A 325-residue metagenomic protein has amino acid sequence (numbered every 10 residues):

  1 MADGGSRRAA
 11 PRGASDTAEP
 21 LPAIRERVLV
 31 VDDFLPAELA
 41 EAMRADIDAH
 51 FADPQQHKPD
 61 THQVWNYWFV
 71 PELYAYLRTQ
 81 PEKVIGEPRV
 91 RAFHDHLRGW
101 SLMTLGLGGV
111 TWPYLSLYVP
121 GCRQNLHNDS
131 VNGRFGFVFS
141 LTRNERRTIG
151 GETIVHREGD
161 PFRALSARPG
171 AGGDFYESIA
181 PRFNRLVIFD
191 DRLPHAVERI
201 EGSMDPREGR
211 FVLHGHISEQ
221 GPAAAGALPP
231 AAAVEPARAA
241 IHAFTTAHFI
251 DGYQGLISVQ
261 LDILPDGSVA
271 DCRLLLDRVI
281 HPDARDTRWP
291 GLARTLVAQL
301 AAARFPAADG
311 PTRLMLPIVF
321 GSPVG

Functional and structural regions predicted by a protein language model:
G4-S101, P230, V234-P236, A240-A243 (+6 more regions): Non-heme Fe(II)/2-oxoglutarate
T17-E19, R123-N128, F175-Y176, I200-G202: Catalytic micro-motifs at enzyme active sites that drive phosphoryl/nucleotidyl and oxygen chemistry
P20-L21, E145, S178: Short secondary-structure boundary/capping segments
P22-A23, S130-N132, A180: Extracellular/periplasmic catalytic domains that process cell-envelope and extracellular macromolecules
R25, W112, R134, I149-G150 (+2 more regions): A structure-centric signal for secondary-structure junctions around beta-strands
A45-D46, R147-P161, G226-E235: Surface-exposed flexible segments
P54-F162, R192, H216-I217, S258 (+1 more regions): Conserved double-stranded beta-helix
R168-Y176, A180-G325: Charge-biased low-complexity segments
